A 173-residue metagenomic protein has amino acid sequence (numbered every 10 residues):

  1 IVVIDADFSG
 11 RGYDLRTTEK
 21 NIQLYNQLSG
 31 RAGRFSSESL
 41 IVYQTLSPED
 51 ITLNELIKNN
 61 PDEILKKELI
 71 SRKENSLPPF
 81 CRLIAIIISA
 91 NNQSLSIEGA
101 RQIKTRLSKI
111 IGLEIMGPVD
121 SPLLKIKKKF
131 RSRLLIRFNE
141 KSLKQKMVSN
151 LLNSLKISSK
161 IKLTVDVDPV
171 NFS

Functional and structural regions predicted by a protein language model:
I1-L15, Q27-S173: Accessory helical-bundle/CTD segments and flexible terminal tails appended to RecA-like ATPase motors
L15-I22: Short, conserved loop/turn and helix-capping segments at secondary-structure boundaries that abut family-defining
